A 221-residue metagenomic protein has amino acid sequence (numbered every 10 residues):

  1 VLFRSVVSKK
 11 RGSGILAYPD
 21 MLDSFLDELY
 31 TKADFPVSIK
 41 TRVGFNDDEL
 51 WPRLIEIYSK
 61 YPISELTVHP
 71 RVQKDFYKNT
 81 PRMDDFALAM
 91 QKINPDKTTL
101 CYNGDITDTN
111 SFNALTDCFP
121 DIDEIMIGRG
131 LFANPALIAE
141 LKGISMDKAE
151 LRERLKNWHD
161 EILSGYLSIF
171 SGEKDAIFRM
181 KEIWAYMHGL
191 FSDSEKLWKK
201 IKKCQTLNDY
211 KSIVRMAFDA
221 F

Functional and structural regions predicted by a protein language model:
V1-F221: Flavin-dependent oxidoreductase catalytic cores
